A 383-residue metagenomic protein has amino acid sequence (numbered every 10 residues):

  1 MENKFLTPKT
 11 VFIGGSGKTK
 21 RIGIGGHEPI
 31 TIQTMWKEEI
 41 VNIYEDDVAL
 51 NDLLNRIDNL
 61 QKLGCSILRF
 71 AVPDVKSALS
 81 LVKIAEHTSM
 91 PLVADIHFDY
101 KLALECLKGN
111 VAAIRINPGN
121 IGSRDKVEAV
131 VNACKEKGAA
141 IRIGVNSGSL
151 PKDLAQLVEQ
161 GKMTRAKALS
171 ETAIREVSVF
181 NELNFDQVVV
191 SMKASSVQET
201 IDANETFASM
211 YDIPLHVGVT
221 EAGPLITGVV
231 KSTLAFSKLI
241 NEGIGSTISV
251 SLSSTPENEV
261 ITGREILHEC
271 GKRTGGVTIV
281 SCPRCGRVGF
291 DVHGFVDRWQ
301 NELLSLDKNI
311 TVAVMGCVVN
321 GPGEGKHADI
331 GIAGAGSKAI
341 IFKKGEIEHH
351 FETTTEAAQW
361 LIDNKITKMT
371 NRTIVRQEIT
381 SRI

Functional and structural regions predicted by a protein language model:
M1-M35, E39-N42, N301: N-terminal amphipathic alpha-helix/helix-capping segment at the start of soluble metabolic enzymes
H27-D52, A71-P73, M90-F98, L154-S170 (+1 more regions): Active-site mouth loops of central-metabolism enzymes
I32, D95, I143, V190 (+5 more regions): Conserved, mostly hydrophobic/aromatic
M35-V48, N59-A85, R115-S123, V188-V197: Glycine-rich, proline-tolerant flexible connector loops at the mouths of alpha/beta enzymes
L54-L60, R69-G109: N-terminal active-site wall of soluble small-molecule enzyme domains
V75-I96, A129-I141, N204-L215, W299-L303: Alpha-helix-loop-beta-strand connector modules within alpha/beta enzyme cores
K101-R142: Hydrophobic or amphipathic alpha-helical targeting/insertion segments
R142, N146, L154-S305, T311-V314: Catalytic alpha/beta core domains of metabolic enzymes, predominantly
